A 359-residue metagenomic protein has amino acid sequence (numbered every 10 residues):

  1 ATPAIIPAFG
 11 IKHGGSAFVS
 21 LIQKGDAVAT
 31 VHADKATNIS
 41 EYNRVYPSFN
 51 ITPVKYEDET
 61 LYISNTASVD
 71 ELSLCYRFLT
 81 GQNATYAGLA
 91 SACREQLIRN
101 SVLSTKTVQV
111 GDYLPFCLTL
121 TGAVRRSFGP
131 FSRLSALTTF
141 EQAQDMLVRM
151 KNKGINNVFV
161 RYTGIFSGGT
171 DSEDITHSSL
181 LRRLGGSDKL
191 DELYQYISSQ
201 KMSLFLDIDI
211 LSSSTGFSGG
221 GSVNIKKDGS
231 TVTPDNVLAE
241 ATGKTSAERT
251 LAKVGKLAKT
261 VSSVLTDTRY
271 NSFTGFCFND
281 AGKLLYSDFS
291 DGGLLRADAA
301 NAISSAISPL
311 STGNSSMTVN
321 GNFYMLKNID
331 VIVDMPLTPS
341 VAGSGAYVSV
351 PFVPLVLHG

Functional and structural regions predicted by a protein language model:
A1-A136, Q144-V158: Carbohydrate-recognition beta-sandwich/jelly-roll modules in extracellular/periplasmic carbohydrate-active proteins
E41, E57-E59, E71, E95 (+6 more regions): Glutamate identity and glutamate-enriched acidic tracts
A84, G88, A92, T138-D145 (+4 more regions): Extracytoplasmic/secreted proteins, especially bacterial periplasmic and envelope-associated proteins
G129, R133-F140, L180-L184, G293: Short, charged/polar micro-motifs that form catalytic or ligand-binding hotspots
R133-T138, L147, I197, K327-I329: Generic hydrophobic/packing signal
N157-G359: Aromatic- and carboxylate-enriched substrate-binding clefts and catalytic-loop regions of carbohydrate-active enzymes
